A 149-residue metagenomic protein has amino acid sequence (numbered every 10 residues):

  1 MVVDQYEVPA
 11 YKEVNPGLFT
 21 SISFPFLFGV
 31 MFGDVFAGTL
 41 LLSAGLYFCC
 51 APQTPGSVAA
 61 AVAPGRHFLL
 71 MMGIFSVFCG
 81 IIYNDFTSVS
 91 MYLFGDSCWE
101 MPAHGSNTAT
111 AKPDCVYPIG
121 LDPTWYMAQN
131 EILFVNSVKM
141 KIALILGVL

Functional and structural regions predicted by a protein language model:
M1-L149: Conserved, carboxylate-rich catalytic/transport cores that coordinate ions
